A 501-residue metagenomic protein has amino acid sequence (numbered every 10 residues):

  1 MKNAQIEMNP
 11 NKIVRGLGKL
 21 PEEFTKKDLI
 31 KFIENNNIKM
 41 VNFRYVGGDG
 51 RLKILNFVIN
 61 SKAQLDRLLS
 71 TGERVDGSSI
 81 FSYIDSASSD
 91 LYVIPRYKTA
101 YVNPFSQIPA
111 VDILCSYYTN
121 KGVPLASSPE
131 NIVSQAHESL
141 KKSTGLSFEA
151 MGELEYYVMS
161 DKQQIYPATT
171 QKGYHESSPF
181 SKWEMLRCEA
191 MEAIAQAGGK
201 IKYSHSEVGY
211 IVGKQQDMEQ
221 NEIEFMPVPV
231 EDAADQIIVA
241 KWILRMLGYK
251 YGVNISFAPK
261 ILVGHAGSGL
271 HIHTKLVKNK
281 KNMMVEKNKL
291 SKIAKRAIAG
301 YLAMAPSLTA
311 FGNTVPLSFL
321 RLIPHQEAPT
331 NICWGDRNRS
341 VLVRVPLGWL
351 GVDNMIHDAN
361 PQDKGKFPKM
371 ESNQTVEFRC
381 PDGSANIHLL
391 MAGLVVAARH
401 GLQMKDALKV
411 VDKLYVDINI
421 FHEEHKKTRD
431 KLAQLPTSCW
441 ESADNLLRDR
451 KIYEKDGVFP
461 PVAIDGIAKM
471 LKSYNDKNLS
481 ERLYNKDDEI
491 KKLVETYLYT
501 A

Functional and structural regions predicted by a protein language model:
M1-K2, K162-Q163, G213-M218, D363 (+1 more regions): Short hydrophobic/aromatic-rich motifs at helix boundaries and adjacent loops
M1-Y210, V228-W242, L389-L390, E424-A501: ATP/Mg2+-dependent ligation/transfer catalytic cores
G18, K27-E34, K39-M40, R44-D49 (+5 more regions): Active-site capping/gating regions of soluble enzymes
L114, E153-P167, S206, Y210-E224 (+1 more regions): Histidine-centered divalent-metal-coordination microenvironment in nucleic-acid enzymes
Q374, P381-N386, L394-H400, M404-Y453: A hydrophobic, small-residue-rich beta->alpha segment in the mid-to-C-terminal subdomain of diverse proteins
